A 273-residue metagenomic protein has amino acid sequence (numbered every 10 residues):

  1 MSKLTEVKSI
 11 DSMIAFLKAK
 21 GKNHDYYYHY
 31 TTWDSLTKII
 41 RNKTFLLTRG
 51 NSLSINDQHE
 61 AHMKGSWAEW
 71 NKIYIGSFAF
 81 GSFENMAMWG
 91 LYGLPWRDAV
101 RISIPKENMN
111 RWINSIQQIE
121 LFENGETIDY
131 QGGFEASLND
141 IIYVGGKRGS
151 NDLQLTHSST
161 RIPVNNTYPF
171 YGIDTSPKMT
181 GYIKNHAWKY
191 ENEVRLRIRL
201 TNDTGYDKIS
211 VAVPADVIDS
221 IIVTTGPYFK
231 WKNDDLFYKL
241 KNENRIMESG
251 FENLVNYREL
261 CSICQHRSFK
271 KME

Functional and structural regions predicted by a protein language model:
M1-E273: Partner-binding and oligomerization surfaces adjacent to conserved cores of proteins that assemble macromolecular
